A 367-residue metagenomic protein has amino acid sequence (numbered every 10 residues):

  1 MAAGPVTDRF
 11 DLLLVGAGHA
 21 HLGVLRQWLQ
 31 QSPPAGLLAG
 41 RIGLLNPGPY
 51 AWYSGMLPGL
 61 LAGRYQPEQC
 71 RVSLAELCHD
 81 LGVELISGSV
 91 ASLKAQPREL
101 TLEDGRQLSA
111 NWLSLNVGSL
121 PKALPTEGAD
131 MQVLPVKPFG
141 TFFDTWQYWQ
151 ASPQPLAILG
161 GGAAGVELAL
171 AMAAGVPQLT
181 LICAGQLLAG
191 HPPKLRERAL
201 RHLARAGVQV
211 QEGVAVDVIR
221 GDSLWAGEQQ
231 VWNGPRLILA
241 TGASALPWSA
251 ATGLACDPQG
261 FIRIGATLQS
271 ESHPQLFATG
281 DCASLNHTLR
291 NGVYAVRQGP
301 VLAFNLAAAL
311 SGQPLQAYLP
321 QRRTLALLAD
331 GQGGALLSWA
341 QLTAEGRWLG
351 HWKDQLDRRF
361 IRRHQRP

Functional and structural regions predicted by a protein language model:
A2-R9, L13-V15, D80-P155, I238: FAD-binding core/adjacent interface of flavoenzyme oxidoreductases
A2-V83, E167-H191: Beta1-alpha1 glycine-rich phosphate/pyrophosphate-binding loop at the start of Rossmann-like nucleotide-binding domains
A20, Y50, G118-P121, A243-A245: Short glycine-rich anion-binding loops that position phosphate/pyrophosphate groups of nucleotides and phosphorylated
L85-G88, S92-L93, L108, V176-A266: A Rossmann-like FAD-binding core segment of flavoenzymes
M131-P153, W232-R236, A240-R297, F304: FAD-site-proximal beta/loop scaffold in flavoenzymes
T145-I182: Rossmann-like NAD(P)H-binding beta-loop-alpha module
C282-G331: A conserved FAD-binding loop/helix module that cradles the flavin
Q332-P367: C-terminal auxiliary extensions adjacent to catalytic cores
